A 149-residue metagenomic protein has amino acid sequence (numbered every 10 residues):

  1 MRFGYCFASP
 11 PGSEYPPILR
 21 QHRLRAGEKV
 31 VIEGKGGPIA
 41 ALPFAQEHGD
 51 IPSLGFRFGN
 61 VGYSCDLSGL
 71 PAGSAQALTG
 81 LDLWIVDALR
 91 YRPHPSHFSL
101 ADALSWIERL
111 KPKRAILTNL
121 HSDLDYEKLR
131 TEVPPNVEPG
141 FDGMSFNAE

Functional and structural regions predicted by a protein language model:
M1-S64, G73, R130-E149: Binuclear metal-dependent hydrolase catalytic cores
G27, P71-E149: Binuclear metal-ion centers of metallo-dependent hydrolases, dominated by the metallo-beta-lactamase
P43-F44, S64-D66, V86, L117-T118: Thr-Gly-centered strand-to-loop micro-motif
